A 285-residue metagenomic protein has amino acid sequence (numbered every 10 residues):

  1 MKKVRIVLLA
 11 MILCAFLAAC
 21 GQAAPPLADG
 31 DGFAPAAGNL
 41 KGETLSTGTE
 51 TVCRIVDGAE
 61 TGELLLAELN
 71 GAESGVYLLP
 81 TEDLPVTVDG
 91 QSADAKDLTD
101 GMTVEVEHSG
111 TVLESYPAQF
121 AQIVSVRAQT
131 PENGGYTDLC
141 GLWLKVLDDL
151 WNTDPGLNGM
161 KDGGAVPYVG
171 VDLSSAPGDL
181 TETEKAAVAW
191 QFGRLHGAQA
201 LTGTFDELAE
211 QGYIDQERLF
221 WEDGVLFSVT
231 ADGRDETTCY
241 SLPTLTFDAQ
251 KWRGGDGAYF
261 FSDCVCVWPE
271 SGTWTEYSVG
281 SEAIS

Functional and structural regions predicted by a protein language model:
M1-I6, A10: Positively charged n-region of N-terminal signal peptides that target proteins for export
F16-A19: C-terminal motif of bacterial Sec signal peptides marking the signal peptidase cleavage site
G21-G30, D57, L84-V86, T99-T103 (+2 more regions): Flexible low-complexity loop/turn motifs enriched in small/helix-breaking residues
Q22-A67, Q91-G135: Short, flexible, surface-exposed loop segments at domain boundaries
T49-V52, G75-L78, F261-D263, G280: Well-ordered beta-strand positions in beta-sheet-rich domains
T61-D83: OB-fold (S1/OB) nucleic-acid-binding surfaces
A72-G75, L113, Q250-F260: Short, cysteine-centered beta-strand-loop-beta hairpins and adjacent loop/turn segments enriched in charged/polar
F261-S285: Short beta-strand edge/turn micro-motifs at domain boundaries
